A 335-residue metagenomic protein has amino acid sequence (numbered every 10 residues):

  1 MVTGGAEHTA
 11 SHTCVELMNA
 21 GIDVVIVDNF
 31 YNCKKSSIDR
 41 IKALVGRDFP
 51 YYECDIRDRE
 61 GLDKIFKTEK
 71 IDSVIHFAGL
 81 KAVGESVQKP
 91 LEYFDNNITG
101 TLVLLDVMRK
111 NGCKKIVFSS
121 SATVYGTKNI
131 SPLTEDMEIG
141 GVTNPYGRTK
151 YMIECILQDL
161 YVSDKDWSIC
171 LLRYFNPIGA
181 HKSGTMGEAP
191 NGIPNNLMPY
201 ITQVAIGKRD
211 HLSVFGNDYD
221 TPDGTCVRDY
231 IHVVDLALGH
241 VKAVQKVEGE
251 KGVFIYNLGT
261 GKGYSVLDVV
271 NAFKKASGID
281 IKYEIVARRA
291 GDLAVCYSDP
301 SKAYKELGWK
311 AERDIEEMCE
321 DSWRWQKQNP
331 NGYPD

Functional and structural regions predicted by a protein language model:
M1-A180: N-terminal Rossmann-like NAD(P)+-binding domain of SDR-like oxidoreductases, especially those catalyzing
E7, L197-D335: C-terminal substrate-binding subdomain of Rossmann-fold SDR/epimerase-dehydratase oxidoreductases
C54, F66, Y93, A189-I193 (+4 more regions): Pocket-edge positions in alpha/beta enzyme catalytic cores
E60, T99-L102, M152, N196-Y200 (+2 more regions): Active-site phosphate/pyrophosphate-handling residues
F94, T143-Y151, G187-N195, P199 (+1 more regions): Short-chain dehydrogenase/reductase
G179-H181, D218-Y219: Short, basic/glycine-rich phosphate-binding loops at helix/coil junctions that contact nucleotide phosphates
S183-T185: Catalytic core of nucleotidyl cyclases, primarily class III adenylyl/guanylyl cyclases
